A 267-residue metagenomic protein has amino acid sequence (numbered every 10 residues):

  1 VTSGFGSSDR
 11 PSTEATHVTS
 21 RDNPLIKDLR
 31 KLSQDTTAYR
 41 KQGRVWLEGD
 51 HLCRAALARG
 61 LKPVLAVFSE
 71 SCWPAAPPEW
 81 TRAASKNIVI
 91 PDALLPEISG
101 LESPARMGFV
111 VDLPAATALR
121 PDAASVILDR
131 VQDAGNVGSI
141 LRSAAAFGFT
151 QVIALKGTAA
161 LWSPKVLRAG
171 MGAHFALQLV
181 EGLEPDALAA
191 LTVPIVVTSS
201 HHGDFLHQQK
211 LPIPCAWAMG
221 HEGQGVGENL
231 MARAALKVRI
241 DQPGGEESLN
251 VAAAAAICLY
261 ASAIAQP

Functional and structural regions predicted by a protein language model:
V1-P74, T158-A159: Boundary-proximal intrinsically disordered activation/regulatory segments immediately upstream of a helical core
V18, V45, D129-R130, L155-K156 (+4 more regions): Glycine- and other small-residue-rich loops at beta-strand/loop junctions that grip anionic moieties
G49, Q132-S139, S248-A254: Amphipathic alpha-helical repeat scaffolds
A58, N87, V110-H202: RNA substrate-binding interface of SAM-dependent RNA methyltransferases
P74-A84, K165, N229-L230: Short, aromatic/basic amphipathic alpha-helical patches
A84-V110: Glycine/small-residue-rich loop that forms an oxyanion/phosphate-binding "nest" at active or ligand-binding sites
F109, A145-F147, T158-F175, E228-P267: Structured adenosyl-cofactor binding patch, chiefly the S-adenosyl-L-methionine
V196-E246: Active-site/ligand-binding-proximal alpha/beta "capping" segment
